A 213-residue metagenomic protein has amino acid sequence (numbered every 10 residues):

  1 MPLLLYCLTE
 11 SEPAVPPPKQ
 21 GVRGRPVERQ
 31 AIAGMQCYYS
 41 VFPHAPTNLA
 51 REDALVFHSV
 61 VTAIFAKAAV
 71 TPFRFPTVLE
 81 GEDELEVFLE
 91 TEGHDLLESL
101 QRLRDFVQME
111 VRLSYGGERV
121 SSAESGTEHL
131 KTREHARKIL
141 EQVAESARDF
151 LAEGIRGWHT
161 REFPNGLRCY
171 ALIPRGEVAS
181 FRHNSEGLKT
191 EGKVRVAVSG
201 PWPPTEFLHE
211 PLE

Functional and structural regions predicted by a protein language model:
M1-E213: An interfacial alpha-helical scaffold signature
